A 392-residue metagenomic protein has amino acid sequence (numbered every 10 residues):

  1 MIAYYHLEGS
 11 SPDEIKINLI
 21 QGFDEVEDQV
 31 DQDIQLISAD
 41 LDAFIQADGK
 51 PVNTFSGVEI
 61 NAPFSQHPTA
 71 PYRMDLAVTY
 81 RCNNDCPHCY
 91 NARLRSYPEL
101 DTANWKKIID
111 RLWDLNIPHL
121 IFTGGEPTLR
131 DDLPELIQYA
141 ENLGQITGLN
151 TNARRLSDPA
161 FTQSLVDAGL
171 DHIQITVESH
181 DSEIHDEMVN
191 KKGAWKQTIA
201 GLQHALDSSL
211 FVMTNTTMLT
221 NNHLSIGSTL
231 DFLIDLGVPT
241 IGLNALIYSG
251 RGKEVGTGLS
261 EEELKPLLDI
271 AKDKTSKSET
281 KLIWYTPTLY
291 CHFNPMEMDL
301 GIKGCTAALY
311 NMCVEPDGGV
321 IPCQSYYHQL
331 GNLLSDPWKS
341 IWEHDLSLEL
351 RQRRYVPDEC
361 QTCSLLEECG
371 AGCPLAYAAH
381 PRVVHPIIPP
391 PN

Functional and structural regions predicted by a protein language model:
M1-M74: Long, charge-rich, low-complexity alpha-helical segments
D31-S56, V314-W342: A broadly conserved sequence feature marking short terminus-proximal activation segments in nucleic acid-centric
P51-A70, P287-N294, Q329-Y355: Short, charged low-complexity linear segments at domain edges
T54-H172: Conserved alpha-helical substructure of the radical SAM core
V78-D85, A308, C360-E368: Cysteine-centered iron-sulfur cluster-binding motifs in ferredoxin-type domains/subunits of redox enzymes
V166-A168, T176-E178, E183-I321, S325 (+1 more regions): Radical SAM enzyme [4Fe-4S]-AdoMet core and its adjacent flexible, acidic and glycine-rich loops/tails across
V320, S325-N392: Flexible mid-to-C-terminal extensions adjoining Fe-S/redox cofactors in radical SAM and related proteins
